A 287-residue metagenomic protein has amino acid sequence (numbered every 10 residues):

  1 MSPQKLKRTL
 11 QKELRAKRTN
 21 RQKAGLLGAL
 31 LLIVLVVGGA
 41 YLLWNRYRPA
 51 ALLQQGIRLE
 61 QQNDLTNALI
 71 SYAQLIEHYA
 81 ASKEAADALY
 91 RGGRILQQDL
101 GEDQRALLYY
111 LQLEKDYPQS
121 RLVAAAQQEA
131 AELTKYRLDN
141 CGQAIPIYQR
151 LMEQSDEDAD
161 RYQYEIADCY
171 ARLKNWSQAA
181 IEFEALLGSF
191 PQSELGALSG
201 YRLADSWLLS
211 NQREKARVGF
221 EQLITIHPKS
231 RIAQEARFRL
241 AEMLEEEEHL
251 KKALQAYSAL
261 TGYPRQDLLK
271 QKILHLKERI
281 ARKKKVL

Functional and structural regions predicted by a protein language model:
M1-L287: Acidic, polar-rich low-complexity tracts and alpha-helical solenoid repeat scaffolds
